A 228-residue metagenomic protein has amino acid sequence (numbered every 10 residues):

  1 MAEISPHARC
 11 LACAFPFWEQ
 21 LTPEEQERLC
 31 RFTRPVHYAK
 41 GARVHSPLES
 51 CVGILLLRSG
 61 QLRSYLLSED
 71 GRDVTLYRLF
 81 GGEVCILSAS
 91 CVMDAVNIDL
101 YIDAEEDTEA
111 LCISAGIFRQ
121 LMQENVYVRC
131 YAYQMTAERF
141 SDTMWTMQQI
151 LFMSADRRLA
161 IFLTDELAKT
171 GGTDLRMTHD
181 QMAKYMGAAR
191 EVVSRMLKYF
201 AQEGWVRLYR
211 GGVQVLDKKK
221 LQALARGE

Functional and structural regions predicted by a protein language model:
M1-A39, A89-V92: Cyclic nucleotide-binding regulatory module and flanking cytosolic helices
G41, V52-Y65, F80-G82: Glycine- and acidic-residue-biased ligand/ion/polar-headgroup-sensing regions
V44-E49: Short phosphate-coordinating micro-motif centered on Lys-Gly-acidic
Y77-Q134: Cyclic-nucleotide recognition modules
E105-D107, Q123-A188: Polybasic "coupling" helices that flank or enter modular domains
T164-E228: Phosphate-/nucleic-acid-contacting segments
